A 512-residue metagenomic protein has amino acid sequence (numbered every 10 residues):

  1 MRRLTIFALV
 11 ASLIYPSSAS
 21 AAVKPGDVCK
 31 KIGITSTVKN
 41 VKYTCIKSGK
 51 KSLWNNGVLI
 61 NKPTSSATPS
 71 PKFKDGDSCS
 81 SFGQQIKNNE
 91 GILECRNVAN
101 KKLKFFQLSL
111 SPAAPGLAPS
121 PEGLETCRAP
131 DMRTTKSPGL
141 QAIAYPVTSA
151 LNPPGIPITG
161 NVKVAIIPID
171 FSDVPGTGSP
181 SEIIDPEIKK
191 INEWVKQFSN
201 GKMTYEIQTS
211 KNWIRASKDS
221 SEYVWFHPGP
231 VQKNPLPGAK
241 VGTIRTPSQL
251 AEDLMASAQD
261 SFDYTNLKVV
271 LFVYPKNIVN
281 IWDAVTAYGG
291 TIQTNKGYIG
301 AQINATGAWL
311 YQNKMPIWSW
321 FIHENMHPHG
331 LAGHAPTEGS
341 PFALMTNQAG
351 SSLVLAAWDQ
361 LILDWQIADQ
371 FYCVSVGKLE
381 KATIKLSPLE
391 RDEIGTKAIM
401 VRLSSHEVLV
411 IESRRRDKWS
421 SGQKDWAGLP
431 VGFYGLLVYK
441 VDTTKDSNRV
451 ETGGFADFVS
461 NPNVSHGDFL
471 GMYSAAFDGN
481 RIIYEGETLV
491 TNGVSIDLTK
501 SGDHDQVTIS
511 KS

Functional and structural regions predicted by a protein language model:
M1-A21: Secretory targeting and sorting signals
S20-P115, V431, T488, S495 (+1 more regions): Tryptophan-rich substrate-binding surfaces of secreted polymer-degrading and adhesive proteins
P25, V41, D75, G91 (+6 more regions): Residues that flank catalytic or metal-binding motifs in active/ligand-binding sites
G49-K51, A99-K101, F171-V174, N277-V279 (+1 more regions): Acidic glycine-/aspartate-rich tracts in secreted/extracellular proteins
G83-Q85, P153-I156, G395-R402: Short, surface-exposed beta-strand/loop micro-motifs that present aromatic residues
P115-L117, A129, G289-Y311, K385 (+1 more regions): Non-catalytic C-terminal accessory/binding modules of secreted extracellular proteins
P115-M315, F321, W426-A427, T488 (+2 more regions): Zn2+-dependent metallopeptidase catalytic core
Y264, N277-K424: Extracellular hydrolytic enzyme modules, especially secreted metalloproteases of the metzincin/thermolysin-like class
